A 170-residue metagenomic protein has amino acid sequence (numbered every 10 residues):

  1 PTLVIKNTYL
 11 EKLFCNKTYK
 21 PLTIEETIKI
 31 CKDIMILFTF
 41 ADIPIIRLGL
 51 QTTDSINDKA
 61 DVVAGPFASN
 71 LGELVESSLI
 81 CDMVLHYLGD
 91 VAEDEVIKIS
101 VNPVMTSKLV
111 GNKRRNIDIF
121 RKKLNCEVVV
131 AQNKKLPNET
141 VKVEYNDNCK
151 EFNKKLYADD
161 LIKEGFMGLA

Functional and structural regions predicted by a protein language model:
P1-V96: C-terminal scaffold of the Radical SAM
S55-A170: Radical SAM enzyme core and accessory elements
